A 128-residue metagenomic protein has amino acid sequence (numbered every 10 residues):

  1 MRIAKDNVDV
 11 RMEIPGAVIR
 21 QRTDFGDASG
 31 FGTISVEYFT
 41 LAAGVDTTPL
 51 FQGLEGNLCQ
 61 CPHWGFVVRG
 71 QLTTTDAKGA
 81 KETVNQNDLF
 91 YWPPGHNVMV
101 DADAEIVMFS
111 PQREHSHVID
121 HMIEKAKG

Functional and structural regions predicted by a protein language model:
M1-T48, E55, G128: A short, N-terminal "cap"/entry segment at the start of jelly-roll beta-barrel domains of the cupin/DSBH fold
I3, M99-G128: Double-stranded beta-helix
R20, V36-Y38, W64, K81 (+2 more regions): Conserved hydrophobic/aromatic beta-strand scaffold that supports enzyme active sites
T48-L58, D76, E82: Short histidine-centered beta-strand/loop micro-motifs that create catalytic or ligand/metal-coordination sites
N57-T74: Short, conserved beta-strand element in jelly-roll/cupin
G65-F66, Y91, M99: Well-ordered beta-strand positions
R69, G95, D103: ATP/adenylate-binding site constellation spanning eukaryotic-like Ser/Thr protein kinases, ABC-transporter
D76-H96: Short acidic-glycine-tyrosine-enriched beta hairpin
